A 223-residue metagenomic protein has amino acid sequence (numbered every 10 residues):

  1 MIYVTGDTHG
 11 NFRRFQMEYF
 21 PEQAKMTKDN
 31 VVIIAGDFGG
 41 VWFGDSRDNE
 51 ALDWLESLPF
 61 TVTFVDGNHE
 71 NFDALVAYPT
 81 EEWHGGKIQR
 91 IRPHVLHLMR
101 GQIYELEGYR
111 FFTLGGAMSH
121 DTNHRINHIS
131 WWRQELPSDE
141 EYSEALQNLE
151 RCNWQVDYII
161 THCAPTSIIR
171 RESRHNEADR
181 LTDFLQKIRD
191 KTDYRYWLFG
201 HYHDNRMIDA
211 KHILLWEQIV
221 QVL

Functional and structural regions predicted by a protein language model:
M1-Y3, Q102-T113, Y158, D209-I213: Beta-strand-turn-beta hairpins that frame and shape the catalytic cleft of phosphate-ester-processing enzymes
V4, V31-A35, Y158-H162, L198: Structural motif
T5, N11-L106, R174, L185 (+2 more regions): Core catalytic region of metal-dependent phosphoesterases/phosphodiesterases, especially metallo-beta-lactamase-like
T8, F12, N127-E141, R180-L181 (+2 more regions): Catalytic cores of nucleotide-sugar-dependent glycosyltransferases that transfer UDP/GDP/TDP-activated
H9, F38-G39, N68-N71, A117-M118 (+2 more regions): Catalytic metal-binding/acid-base residues of hydrolase active sites
G86, P93, E107-N176: Active-site-proximal loop/helix segment associated with metal-binding centers of metalloenzymes
V95-M99, S173-L223: Binuclear metal-ion centers of metallo-dependent hydrolases, dominated by the metallo-beta-lactamase
